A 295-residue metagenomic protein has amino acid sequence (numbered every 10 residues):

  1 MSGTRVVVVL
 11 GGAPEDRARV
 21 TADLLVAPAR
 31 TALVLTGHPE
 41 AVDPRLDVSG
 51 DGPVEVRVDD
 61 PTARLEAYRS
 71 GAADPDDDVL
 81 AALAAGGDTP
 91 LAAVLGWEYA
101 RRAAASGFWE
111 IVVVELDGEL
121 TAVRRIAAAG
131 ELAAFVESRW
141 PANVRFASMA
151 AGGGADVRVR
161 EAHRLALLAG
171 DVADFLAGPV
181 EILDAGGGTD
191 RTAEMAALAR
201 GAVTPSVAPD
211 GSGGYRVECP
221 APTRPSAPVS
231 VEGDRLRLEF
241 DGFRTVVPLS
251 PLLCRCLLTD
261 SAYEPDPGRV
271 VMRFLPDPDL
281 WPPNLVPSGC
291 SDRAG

Functional and structural regions predicted by a protein language model:
M1-T4: Phosphate-binding P-loop
V7, L183, T245-V247: Generic detection of short hydrophobic beta-strand segments and adjacent strand-loop junctions
V7-T62, I111, L116-A134: Walker A/P-loop NTP-binding active-site region of P-loop NTPases, recognizing the glycine-rich GxxxxGKT/S
R57-A73: Glycine-rich nucleotide/cofactor/substrate-binding loop typically near the N-terminus or early in the first domain
A63-R64, P75-V79, E131, D171: Exposed alpha-helical structural elements
P75-A84, A155-V157: Short glycine/proline- and acidic residue-enriched helix-loop micro-motifs that form flexible lids or anion-recognition
G87-L91, G96-V207, L252-L258: Conserved catalytic-core segment of NTP-binding enzymes
L167-A177, D190-G295: Alpha-crystallin/small heat shock protein
